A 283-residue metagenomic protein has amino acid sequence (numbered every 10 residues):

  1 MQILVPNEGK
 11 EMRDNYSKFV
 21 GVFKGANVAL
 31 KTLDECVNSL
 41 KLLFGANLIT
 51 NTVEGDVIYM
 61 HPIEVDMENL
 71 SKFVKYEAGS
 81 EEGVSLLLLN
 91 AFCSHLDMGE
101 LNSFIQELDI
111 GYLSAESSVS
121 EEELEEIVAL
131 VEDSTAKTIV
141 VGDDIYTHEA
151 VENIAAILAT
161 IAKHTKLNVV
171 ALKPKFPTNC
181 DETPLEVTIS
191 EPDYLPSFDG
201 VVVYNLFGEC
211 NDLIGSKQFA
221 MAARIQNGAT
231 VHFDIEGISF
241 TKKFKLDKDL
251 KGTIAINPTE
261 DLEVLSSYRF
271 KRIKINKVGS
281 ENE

Functional and structural regions predicted by a protein language model:
M1-L70, V140, T147-E283: A cross-kingdom feature strongest in bacterial/archaeal respiratory oxidoreductases
Q2-L4, E68, F73-S134: Long, well-ordered, tryptophan-enriched scaffold segments
T32-S39, L124-T138: Glycine-rich phosphate/diphosphate-binding loops that line cofactor/substrate pockets in enzymes
L88-F92, I139, F244: Conserved structural-core and active-site-/substrate-pathway-adjacent residues in large, well-folded domains of enzymes
